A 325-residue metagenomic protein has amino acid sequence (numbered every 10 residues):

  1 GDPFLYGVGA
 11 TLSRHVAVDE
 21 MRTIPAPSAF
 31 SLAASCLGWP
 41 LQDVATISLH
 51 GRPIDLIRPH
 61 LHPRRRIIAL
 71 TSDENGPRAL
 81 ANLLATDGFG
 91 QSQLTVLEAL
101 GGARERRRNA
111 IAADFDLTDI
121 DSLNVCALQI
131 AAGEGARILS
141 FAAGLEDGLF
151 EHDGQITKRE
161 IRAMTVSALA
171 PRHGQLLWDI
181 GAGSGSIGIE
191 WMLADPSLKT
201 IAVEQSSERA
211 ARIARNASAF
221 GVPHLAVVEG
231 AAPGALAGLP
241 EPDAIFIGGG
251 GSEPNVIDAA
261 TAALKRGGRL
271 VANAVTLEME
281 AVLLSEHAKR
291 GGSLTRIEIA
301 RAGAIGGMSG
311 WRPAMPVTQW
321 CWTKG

Functional and structural regions predicted by a protein language model:
P3-R64, P233, D243, A288-R312 (+2 more regions): Class I SAM-dependent methyltransferase SAM-binding "motif I" and its flanking Rossmann-like core
P63-G154, I297: A contiguous loop/helix-start segment that scaffolds small-molecule binding in enzyme catalytic cores
G174-G183: Conserved class I S-adenosyl-L-methionine
S184-P196: Conserved SAM-binding loop of SAM-dependent methyltransferases across substrates and taxa, primarily the Class I
D195, L264-R266: Helix-to-beta-strand junctions that scaffold the AdoMet/dcAdoMet cofactor pocket in Class I SAM-dependent enzymes
S197-I201: Short beta-strand element of Class I
V203-A244: S-adenosyl-L-methionine
G267-V275: Conserved beta-strand signature within the Rossmann-like core of class I S-adenosyl-L-methionine
